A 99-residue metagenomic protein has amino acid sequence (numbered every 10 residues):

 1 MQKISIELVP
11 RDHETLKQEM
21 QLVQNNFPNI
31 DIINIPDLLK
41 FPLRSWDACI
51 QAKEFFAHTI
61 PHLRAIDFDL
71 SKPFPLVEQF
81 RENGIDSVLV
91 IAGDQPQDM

Functional and structural regions predicted by a protein language model:
Q2-L8, D31-I35, T59-L63, V88-V90: Hydrophobic faces of well-ordered beta-strands that scaffold small-molecule active sites in alpha/beta enzyme cores
Q2-M20: N-terminal basic/disordered segments at the start of proteins
V9-R11, L38, I66: Short beta->alpha junction loops/turns
H13-E14, N26, I32-N34, L38-L39 (+2 more regions): Generic hydrophobic/packing signal
T15-L16, L39-K53, F68-L76, D94-M99: Active-site-adjacent beta->alpha loops and helix N-cap segments on the catalytic face of soluble alpha/beta enzymes
Q21-P28, W46-H58, V77-I85: Acidic (Asp/Glu)-rich catalytic clusters
R81-M99: Conserved anion-binding
